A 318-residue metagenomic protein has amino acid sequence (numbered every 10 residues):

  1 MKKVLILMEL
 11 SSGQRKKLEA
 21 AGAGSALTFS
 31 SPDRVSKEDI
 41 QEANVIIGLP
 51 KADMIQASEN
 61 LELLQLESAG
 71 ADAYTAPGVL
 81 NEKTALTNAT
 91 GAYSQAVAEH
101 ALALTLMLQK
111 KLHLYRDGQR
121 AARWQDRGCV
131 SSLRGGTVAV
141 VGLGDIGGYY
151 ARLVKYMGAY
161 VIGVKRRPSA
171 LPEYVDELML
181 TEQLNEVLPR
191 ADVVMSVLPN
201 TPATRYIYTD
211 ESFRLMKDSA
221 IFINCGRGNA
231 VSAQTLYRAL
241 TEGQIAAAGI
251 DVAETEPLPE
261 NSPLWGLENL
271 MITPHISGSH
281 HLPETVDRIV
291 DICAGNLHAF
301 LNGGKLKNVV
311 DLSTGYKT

Functional and structural regions predicted by a protein language model:
M1-T87, E186, T209: An N-terminal-biased, well-structured beta-alpha scaffold segment characteristic of Rossmann-like dinucleotide-binding
P50, S68, L198, G226 (+1 more regions): Glycine-rich, N-terminal phosphate-binding loop of Rossmann-like dinucleotide-binding domains
T84-T137, Y156: Phosphate-binding beta-alpha-beta segment of Rossmann-like dinucleotide-binding domains, i.e., the NAD(P)
L143-G144: Glycine-rich Rossmann-fold phosphate-binding loop(s) that bind the pyrophosphate of adenine dinucleotide cofactors
G147-G148: N-terminal Rossmann-fold NAD(P) dinucleotide-binding loop
Y156-Y174: NAD(P)-binding Rossmann-fold cofactor-contacting core
P168-P263: Rossmann-like adenosine-cofactor binding region
S219, C225-T318: Rossmann-like dinucleotide-binding domain for NAD(H)/NADP(H)
